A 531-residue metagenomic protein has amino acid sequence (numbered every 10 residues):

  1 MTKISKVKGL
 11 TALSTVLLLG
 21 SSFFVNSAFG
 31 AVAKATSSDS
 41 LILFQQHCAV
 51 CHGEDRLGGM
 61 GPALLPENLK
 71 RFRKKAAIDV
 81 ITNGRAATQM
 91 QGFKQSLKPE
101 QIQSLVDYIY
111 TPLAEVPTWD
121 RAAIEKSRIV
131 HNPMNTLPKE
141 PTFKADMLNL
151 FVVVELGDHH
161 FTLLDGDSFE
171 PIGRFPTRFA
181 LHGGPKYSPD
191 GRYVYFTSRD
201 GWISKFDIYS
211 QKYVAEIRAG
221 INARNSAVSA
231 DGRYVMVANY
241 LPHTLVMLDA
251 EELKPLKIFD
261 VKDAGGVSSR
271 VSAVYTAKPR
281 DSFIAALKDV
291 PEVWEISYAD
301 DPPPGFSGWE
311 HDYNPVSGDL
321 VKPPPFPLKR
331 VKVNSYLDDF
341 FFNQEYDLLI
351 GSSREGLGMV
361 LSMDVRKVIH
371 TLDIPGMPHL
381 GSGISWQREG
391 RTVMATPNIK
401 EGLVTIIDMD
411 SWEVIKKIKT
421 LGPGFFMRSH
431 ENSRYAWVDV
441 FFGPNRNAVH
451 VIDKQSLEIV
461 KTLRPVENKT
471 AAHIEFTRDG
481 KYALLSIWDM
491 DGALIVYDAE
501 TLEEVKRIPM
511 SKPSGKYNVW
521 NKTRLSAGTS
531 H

Functional and structural regions predicted by a protein language model:
V32-S38, Q45-H47, Q91-G157: Flexible coil segments in periplasmic/lumen-exposed cytochrome c-class electron-transfer proteins
K34, V50, D55-G59, L65-A114: Extracytoplasmic electron-transfer domains, predominantly the class I c-type cytochrome c fold
M134, P138-E140, L181-K186, N222-S229 (+6 more regions): Repeated scaffold domains used in trafficking and secretory/extracellular systems, primarily beta-propellers
A145-M147, P189-D190, A230-D231, K278-P279 (+4 more regions): Residue-level detector of Asp-centered blade-edge/turn motifs that repeat once per structural unit in beta-propeller
G166-S168, D207-Q211, D249-L253, Y298-D300 (+4 more regions): Short loop/turn segments that connect beta-strands within beta-propeller blades
F175-F179, E216-I221, F259-V267, K322 (+6 more regions): Surface loop/turn motifs at the tips and blade-to-blade linkers of beta-strand repeat domains
A219-P291, G308-L328: Asp-box/WD-like beta-propeller blade repeats and closely related beta-sheet repeat scaffolds
P423-G492: Loop/turn-rich, solvent-exposed surfaces of beta-rich toroidal or solenoidal domains
